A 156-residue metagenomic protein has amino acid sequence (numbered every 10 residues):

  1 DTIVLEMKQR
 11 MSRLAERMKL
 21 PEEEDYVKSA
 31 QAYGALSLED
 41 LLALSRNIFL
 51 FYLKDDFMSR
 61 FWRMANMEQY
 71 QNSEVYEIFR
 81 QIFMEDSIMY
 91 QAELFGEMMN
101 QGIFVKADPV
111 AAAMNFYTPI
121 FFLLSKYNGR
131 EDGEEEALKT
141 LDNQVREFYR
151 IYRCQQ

Functional and structural regions predicted by a protein language model:
D1-A15, W62, Y76, R80: Amphipathic alpha-helical segments enriched in hydrophobic/aromatic and basic residues that form the DNA-contacting
T2, L53-F57, Y70-E74, I103 (+2 more regions): Residues in soluble alpha-helical coiled-coils and helical-bundle/repeat scaffolds
E6, M11, E16-M58, A112-A113: Hydrophobic alpha-helical connector segments
M11, A15-K19, E23, D56 (+3 more regions): Short amphipathic alpha-helical interaction/hinge segments
A30, R46-K54, W62-Y70, F148-I151: Helix-loop "lid/cap" segments that line or gate small-molecule binding pockets
E39, K54-N66, S73-N100: Amphipathic alpha-helical packing segments from all-alpha helical-bundle domains
A43, N47-L50, E93-N100, N115-Q156: C-terminal peripheral helix-coil segments that are non-catalytic and often amphipathic
V105, P109-A113: Membrane-interface starts of transmembrane alpha-helices
